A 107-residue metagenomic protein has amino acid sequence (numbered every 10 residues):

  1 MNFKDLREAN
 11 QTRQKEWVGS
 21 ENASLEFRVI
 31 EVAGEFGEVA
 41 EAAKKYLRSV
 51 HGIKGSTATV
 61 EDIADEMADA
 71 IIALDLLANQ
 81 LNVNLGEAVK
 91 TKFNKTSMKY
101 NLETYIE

Functional and structural regions predicted by a protein language model:
M1-M67, I71-E107: Flexible "arm" and connector segments at domain edges
